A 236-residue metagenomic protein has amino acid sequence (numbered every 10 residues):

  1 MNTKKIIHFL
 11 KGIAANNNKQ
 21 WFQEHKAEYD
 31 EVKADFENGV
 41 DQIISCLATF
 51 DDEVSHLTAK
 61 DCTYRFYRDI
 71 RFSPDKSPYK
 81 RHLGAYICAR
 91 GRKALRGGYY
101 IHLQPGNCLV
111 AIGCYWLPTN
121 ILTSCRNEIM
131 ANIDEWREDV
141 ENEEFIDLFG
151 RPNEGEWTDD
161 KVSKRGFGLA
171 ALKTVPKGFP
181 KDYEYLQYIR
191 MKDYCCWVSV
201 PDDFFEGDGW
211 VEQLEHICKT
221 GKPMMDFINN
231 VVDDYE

Functional and structural regions predicted by a protein language model:
M1-I7, Q187-R190: Acidic, low-complexity proline/glycine-rich segments
K5, A15-F50, H216-Y235: Contiguous, amphipathic alpha-helical segments that mediate oligomerization or scaffolding in large protein assemblies
V40, I44-G91: Extended, charge-rich alpha-helical segments
R71-I133: Aromatic- and glycine-enriched beta-alpha-beta binding-site module
P105-L172: Compact, glycine/acidic-enriched structural inserts
V162-M191, C196-V200: Acidic/His-leaning functional-site neighborhoods
D182-E184, V198-E236: Extended, charged low-complexity segments that frequently continue into or abut oligomerization scaffolds
